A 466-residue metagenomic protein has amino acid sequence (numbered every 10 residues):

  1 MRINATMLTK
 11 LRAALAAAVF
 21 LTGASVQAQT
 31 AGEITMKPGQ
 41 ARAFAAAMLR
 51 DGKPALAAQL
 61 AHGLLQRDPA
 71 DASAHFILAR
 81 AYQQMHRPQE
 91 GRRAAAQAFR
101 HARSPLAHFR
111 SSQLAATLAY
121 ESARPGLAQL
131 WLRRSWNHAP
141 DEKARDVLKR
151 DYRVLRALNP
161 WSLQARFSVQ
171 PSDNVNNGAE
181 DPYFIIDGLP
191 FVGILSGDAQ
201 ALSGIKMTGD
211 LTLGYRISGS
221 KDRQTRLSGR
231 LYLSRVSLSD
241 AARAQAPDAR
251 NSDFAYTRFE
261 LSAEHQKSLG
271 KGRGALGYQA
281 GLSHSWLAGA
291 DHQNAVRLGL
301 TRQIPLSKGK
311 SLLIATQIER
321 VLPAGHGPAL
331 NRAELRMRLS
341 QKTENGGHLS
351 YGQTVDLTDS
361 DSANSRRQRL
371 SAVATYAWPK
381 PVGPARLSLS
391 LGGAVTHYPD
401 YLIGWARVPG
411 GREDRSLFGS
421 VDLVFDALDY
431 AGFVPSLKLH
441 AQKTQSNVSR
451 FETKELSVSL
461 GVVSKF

Functional and structural regions predicted by a protein language model:
Q29-L155: Alpha-helical protein-protein interaction scaffolds
T30-G32, G39, F44-Q59, G63-Q66 (+1 more regions): Outer-membrane beta-barrel initiation region
M85, S122, V169-D173, I217 (+13 more regions): Transmembrane beta-strands of outer-membrane beta-barrel pores
S122, Y152, D210-K221, A263-K271 (+6 more regions): Outer-membrane beta-barrel proteins
W161-F167, R223-G229, G274-A280, V296-L298 (+8 more regions): Transmembrane beta-strands of outer-membrane beta-barrel proteins
E180-L189, R369-D429, K443: Outer-membrane beta-barrel transmembrane domain signature
A199-I205, A249-T257, A288-V296, G325-E334 (+3 more regions): Replace "Gram-negative outer membrane beta-barrel proteins" with "bacterial and organellar outer membrane beta-barrel
T453-F466: Outer-membrane beta-barrel "beta-signal"
